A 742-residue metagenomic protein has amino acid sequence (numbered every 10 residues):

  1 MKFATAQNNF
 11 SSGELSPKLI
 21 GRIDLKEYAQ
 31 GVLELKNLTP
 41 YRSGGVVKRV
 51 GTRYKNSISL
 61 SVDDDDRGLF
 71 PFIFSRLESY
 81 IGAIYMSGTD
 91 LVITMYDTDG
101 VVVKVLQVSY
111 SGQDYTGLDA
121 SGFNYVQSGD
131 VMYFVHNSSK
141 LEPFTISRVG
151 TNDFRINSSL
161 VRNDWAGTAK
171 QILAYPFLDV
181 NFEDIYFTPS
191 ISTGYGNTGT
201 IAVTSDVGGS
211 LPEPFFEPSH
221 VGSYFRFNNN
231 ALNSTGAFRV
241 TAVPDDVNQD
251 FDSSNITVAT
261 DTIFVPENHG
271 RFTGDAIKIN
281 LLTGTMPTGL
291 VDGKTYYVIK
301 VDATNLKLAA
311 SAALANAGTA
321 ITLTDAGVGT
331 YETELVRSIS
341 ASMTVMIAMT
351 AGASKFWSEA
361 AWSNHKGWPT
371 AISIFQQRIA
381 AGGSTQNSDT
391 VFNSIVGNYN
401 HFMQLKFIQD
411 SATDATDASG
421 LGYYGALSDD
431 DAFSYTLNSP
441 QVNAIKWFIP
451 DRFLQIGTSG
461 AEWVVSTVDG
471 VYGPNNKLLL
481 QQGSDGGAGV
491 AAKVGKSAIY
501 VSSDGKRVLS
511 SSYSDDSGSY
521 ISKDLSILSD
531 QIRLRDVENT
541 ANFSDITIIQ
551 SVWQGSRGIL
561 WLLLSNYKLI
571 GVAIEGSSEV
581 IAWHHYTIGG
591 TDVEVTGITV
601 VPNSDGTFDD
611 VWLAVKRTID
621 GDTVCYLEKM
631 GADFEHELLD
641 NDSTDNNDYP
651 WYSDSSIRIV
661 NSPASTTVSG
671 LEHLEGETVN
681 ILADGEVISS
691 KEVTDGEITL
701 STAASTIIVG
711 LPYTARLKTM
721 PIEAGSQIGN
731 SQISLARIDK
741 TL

Functional and structural regions predicted by a protein language model:
M1-I20, V102-F123, H136, V161-N197 (+2 more regions): Small/polar beta-strand repeat architecture
M1-V103, F154-Y195, A348-I449, G460 (+2 more regions): N-terminal beta-propeller domains
S79-Y80, M86-G88, Y110-T145, I379 (+1 more regions): Elongated alpha-helical scaffolds
Y96-T98, S159, N228, K278-L282 (+6 more regions): Predominantly extracellular/luminal cell-surface or secreted proteins
G100-Q107, N233-G236, E579-W583, G685-E692: Surface-exposed loop/edge segments in extracytoplasmic proteins
A120-Y125, I372, R378, T436-V679 (+1 more regions): Beta-sheet-dominated scaffold domains
G382-S384, S466-V468, T666-A724: Segments forming glycine/polar-rich beta-alpha architectures that bind adenosine-containing cofactors
Y713-L742: Glycine/proline-rich low-complexity spacer/linker segments in large multi-domain proteins
